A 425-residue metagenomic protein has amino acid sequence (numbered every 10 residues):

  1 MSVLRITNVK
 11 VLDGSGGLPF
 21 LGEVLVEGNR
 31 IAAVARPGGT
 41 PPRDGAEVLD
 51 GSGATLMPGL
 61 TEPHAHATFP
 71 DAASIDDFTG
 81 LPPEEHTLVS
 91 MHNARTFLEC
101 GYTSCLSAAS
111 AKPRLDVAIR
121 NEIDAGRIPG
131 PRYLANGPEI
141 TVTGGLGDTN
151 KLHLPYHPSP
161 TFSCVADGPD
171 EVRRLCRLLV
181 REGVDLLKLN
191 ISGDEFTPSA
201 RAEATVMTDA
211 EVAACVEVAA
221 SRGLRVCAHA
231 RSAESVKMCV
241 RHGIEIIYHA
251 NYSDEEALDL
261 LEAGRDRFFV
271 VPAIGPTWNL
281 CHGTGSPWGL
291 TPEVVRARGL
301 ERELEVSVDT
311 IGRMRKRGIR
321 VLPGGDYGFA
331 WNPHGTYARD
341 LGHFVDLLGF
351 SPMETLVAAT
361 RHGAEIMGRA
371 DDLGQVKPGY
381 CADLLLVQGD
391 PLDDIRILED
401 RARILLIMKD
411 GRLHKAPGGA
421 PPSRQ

Functional and structural regions predicted by a protein language model:
M1-R43, A54-L56, P391-L398, R412-L413: N-terminal metal-binding scaffold of metallo-dependent hydrolase/deaminase domains
V9, A359-R361, P378-R424: C-terminal cap of metal-dependent C-N hydrolases
A54-E122, T143, A210, H242: Metal-associated gating/positioning segment near the N- to mid-region
A67-H86, L98, T143-T161, G193-T208 (+1 more regions): Active-site gating loops and adjacent loop-to-helix segments of metal-dependent hydrolytic enzymes
A72-S74, D116-V117, L146, T197-P198 (+5 more regions): Histidine/acidic-residue-rich catalytic or RNA/ligand-binding cores of hydrolases and nuclease-related proteins
S90-I119, P129-E139, V184-P198, R225 (+3 more regions): Divalent metal-dependent hydrolysis catalytic cores, especially in the metallo-beta-lactamase
N121-E139, E203-A228, V271-P272: Alpha-helix-loop-beta-strand connector modules within alpha/beta enzyme cores
S221, P292-V294, L304-P391: His/Asp/Glu-enriched, well-ordered alpha-helical/loop segment that forms or immediately abuts the divalent-metal
